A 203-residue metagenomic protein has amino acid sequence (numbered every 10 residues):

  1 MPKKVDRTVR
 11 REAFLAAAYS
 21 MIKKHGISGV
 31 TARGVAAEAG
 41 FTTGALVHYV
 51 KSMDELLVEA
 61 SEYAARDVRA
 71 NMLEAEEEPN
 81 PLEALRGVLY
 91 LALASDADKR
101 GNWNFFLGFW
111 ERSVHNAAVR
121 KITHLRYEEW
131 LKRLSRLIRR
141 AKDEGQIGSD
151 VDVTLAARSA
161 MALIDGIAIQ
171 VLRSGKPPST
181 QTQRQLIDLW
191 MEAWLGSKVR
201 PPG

Functional and structural regions predicted by a protein language model:
M1-V9, V199-G203: N-terminal intrinsically disordered/low-complexity leader segments
A13, A17-E59: Helix-turn-helix
E59, L73-W103, V153-A160, R184 (+1 more regions): Hydrophobic alpha-helical connector segments
E62-V68: Short, basic, alpha-helical segments at the C-terminal edge of helix-turn-helix-like DNA-binding modules
A75, Y90-A97, N104-H115, L189-W194: Helix-loop "lid/cap" segments that line or gate small-molecule binding pockets
G87-A94, L131-K132, R136-R140, L163 (+2 more regions): C-terminal peripheral helix-coil segments that are non-catalytic and often amphipathic
D98-L107, A117-E144, L155, Q185: Amphipathic alpha-helical packing segments from all-alpha helical-bundle domains
